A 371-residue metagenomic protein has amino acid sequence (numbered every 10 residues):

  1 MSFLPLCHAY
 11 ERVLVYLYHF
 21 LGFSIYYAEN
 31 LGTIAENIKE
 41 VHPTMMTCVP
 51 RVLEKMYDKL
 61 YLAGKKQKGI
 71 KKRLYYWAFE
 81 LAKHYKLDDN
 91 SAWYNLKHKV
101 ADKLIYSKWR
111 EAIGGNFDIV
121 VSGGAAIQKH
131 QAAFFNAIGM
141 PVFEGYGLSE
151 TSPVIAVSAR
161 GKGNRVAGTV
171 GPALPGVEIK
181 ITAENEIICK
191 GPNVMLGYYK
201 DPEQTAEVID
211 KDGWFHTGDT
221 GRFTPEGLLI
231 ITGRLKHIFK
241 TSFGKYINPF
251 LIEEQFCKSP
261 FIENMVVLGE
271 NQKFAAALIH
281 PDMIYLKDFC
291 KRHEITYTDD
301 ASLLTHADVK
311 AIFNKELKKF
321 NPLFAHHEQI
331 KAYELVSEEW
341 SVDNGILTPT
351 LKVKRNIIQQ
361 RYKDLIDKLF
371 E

Functional and structural regions predicted by a protein language model:
L6-Y106, N116: Conserved AMP-binding/adenylation subdomain of ANL enzymes
H8-Y10, R51, G124-Q131, E144-G161 (+3 more regions): Conserved A3 ("GATE") glycine/threonine-rich loop of ANL adenylate-forming enzymes
N136-P141, L148-A167, D201-Q204, M283: Active-site loops of AMP-binding adenylate-forming
G163, A167, V194-G218, I252-E253 (+2 more regions): Conserved ANL (AMP-binding/adenylate-forming) active-site segment centered on the GW(Y/F)…HTG consensus within
A173-T241: Conserved ATP-binding/catalytic segment of the ANL
V194, L228-C257, L286-A307, H326-I330 (+2 more regions): Adenylate-forming
T220, P225, S259-Y285: C-terminal boundary motif of the adenylate-forming
F239, N264-V267, F289, K310 (+1 more regions): Conserved C-terminal "lid"/linker of ANL adenylate-forming enzymes
